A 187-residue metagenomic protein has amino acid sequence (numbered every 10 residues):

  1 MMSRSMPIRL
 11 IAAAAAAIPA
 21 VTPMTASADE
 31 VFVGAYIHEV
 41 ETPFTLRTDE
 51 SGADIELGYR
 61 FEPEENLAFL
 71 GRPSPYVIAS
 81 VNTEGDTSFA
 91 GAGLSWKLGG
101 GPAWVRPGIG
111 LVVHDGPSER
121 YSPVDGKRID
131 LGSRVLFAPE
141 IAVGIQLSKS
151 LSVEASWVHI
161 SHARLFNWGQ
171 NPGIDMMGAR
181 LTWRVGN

Functional and structural regions predicted by a protein language model:
M24-D29, E62-P73, G99-V105, S150 (+1 more regions): Short loop/turn motifs that connect adjacent beta-strands in outer-membrane beta-barrel proteins
V31-A35, L57, P75-A79, V105-I109 (+3 more regions): Membrane-embedded beta-strand positions of outer-membrane beta-barrel proteins
V31-P43, G71-T83, I160: Transmembrane beta-strand segments that form the barrel wall of outer-membrane beta-barrel proteins
A35-E39, R106-E140, G144: Outer-membrane beta-barrel translocator/channel fold
T42-T45, I78-S80, V124-I129, R164-G169: Extracellular loop and loop/strand-boundary signature of outer-membrane beta-barrel proteins
D49-I55, D86-A90, V135-P139, G173-M177: Residues that define the transmembrane beta-barrel architecture of outer-membrane proteins
I55, I145, G173-N187: Outer-membrane beta-barrel "beta-signal"
G58-E62, S95-K97, V143-Q146, T182-R184: Transmembrane beta-barrel domains of outer membrane proteins
